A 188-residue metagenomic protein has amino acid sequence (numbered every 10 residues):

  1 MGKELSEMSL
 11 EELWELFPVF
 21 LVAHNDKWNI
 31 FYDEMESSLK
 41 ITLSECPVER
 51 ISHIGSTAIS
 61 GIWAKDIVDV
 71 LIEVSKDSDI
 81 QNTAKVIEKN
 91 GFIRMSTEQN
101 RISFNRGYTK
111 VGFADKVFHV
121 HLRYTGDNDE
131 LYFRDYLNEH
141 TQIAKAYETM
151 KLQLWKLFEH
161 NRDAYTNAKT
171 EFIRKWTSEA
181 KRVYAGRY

Functional and structural regions predicted by a protein language model:
G2-H53, A58-K65, V74-A84, E88-Y188: Catalytic core of pol beta-like nucleotidyltransferases
